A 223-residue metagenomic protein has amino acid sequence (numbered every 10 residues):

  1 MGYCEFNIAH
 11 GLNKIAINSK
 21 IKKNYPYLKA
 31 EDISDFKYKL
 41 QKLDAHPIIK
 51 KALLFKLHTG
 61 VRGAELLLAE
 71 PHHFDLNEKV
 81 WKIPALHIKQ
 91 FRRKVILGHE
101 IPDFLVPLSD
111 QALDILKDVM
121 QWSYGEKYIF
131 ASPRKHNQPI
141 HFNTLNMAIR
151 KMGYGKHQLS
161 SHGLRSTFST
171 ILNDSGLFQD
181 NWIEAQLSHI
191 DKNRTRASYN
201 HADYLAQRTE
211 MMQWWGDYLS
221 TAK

Functional and structural regions predicted by a protein language model:
G2, H73-V80, K156-Q158, L177-N200 (+1 more regions): Short, polar N-cap/turn motifs at the start of nucleic acid-interacting alpha helices
Y3-C4, A45-L54, G63, E78-V80 (+5 more regions): Membrane-topology and secretion signals of cell-surface/extracellular proteins
C4-A69, N77, W122, G163-R165: Basic, Lys/Arg- and aromatic-enriched nucleic-acid-binding interface segment
H10-I17, L68-D118, D191: Conserved tyrosine-mediated DNA breakage-rejoining catalytic core shared by Y-recombinases
S19, Y27, A85-F91, L113 (+2 more regions): Catalytic-site neighborhood detector that most strongly recognizes the C-terminal catalytic loop/helix of tyrosine
K22, Q90-D118, E126-A148, Y154 (+3 more regions): C-terminal catalytic core of Y-nucleophile DNA break-rejoin enzymes
S34, Y38, A64-L67, W81 (+9 more regions): Feature representing long, continuous alpha-helical segments
Y38-I49, T59, M120-I129, P133-R134 (+2 more regions): Short, basic (Lys/Arg/His-rich) helix/loop patches that form interaction surfaces in the mid-to-C-terminal regions
